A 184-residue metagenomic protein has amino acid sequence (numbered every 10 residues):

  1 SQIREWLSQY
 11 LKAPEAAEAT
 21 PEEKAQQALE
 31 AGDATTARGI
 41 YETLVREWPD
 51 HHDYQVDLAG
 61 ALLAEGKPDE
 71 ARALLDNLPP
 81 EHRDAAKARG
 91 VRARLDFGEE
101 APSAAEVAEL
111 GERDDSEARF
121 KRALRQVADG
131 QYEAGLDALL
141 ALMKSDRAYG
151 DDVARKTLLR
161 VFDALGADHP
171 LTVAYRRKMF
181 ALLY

Functional and structural regions predicted by a protein language model:
S1-A31, T35-Y54, G60, A64-G98: Long, contiguous interaction/recruitment modules in multidomain scaffold/adaptor proteins
Q2, T36, E70, A134-G135 (+2 more regions): Alpha-helical positions within canonical tetratricopeptide repeat
P21, Q55, R119, R155-L158: TPR repeat positional signature
L29, L63, D115, F120 (+2 more regions): Hydrophobic/aromatic side-chain positions at a characteristic register within alpha-helices of tetratricopeptide repeats
P49, H82-R83, R113-D115, R147-Y149: Short coil turns that delineate tetratricopeptide repeat
E65-A73, V91-L110, R160-Y184: Alpha-helical linker/edge segments of TPR/alpha-solenoid repeat scaffolds and analogous pre-/post-domain helices
